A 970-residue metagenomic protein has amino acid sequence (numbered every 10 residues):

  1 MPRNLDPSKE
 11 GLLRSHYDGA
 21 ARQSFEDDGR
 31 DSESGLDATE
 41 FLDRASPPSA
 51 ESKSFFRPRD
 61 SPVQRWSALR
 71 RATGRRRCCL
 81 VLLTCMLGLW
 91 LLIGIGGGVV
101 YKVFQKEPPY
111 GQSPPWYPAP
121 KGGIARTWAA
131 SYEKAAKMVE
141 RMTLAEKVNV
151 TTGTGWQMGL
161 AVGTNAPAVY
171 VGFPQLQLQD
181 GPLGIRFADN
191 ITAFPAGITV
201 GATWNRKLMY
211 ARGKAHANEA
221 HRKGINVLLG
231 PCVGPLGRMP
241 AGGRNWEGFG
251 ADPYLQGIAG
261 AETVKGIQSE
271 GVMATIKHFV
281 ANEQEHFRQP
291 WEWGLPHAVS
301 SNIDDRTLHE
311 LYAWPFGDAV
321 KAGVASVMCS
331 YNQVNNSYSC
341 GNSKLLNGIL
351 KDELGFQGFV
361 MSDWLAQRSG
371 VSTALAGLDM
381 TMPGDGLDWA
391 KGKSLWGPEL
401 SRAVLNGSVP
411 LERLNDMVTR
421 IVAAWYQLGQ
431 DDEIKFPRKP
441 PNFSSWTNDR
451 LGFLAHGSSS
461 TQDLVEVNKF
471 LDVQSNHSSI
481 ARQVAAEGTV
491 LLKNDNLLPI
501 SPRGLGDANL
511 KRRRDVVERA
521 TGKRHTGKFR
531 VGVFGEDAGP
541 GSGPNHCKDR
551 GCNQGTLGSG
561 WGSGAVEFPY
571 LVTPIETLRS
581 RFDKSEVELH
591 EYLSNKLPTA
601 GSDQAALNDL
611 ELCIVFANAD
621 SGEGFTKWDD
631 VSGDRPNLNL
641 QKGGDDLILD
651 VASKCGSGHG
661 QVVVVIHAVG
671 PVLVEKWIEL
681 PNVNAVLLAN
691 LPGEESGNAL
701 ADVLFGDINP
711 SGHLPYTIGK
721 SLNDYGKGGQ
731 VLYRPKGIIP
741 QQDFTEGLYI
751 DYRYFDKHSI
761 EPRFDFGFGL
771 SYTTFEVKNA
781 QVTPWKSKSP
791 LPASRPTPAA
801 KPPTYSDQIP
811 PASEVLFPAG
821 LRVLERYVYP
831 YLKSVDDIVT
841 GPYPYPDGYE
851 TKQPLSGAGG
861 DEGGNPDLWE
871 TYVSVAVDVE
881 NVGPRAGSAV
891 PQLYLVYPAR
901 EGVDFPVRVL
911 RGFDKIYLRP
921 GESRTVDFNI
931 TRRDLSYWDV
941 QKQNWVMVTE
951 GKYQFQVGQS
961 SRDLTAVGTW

Functional and structural regions predicted by a protein language model:
P2-L12, H16-Y17, R22-D847, N865-S936 (+2 more regions): Glycoside hydrolase catalytic-domain context in secreted enzymes
K852-G859: N-terminal edge beta-strand
E862: Eukaryotic intrinsically disordered and solvent-exposed regulatory patches
D939-Q941: Acidic/polar residues at beta-strand termini and the immediately following turn/coil
N944, T949-G951: A glycine-anchored, Pro-Gly-centered beta-turn/N-cap motif
R962-W970: Short beta-strand elements
